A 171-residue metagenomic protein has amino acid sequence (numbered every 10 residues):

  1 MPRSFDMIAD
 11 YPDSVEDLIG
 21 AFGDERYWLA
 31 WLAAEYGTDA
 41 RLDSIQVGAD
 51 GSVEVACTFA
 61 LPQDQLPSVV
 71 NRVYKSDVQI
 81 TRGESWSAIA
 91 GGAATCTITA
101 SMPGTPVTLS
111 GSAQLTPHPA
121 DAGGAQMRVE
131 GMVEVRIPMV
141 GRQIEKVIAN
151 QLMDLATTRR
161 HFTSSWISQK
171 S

Functional and structural regions predicted by a protein language model:
M1-L66: Hydrophobic ligand-binding cavity/cleft-lining segments
P2, T38-D39, D77-Q79, P106-T108: Short solvent-exposed loop/turn micro-motifs enriched in small/polar/acidic residues
D10, Q46, S87, T116-P119: Well-ordered beta-strand positions
A30-T38, A90-A93, T105-P106: Short secondary-structure junctions
L42-I98: Glycine-rich portal/gate segments that line the openings of hydrophobic small-molecule binding cavities
V53-A56, I80-S85, A94-A149: Beta-strand/loop substructures that line and gate deep hydrophobic ligand-binding cavities in soluble
G141-S171: A conserved amphipathic terminal alpha-helix motif
